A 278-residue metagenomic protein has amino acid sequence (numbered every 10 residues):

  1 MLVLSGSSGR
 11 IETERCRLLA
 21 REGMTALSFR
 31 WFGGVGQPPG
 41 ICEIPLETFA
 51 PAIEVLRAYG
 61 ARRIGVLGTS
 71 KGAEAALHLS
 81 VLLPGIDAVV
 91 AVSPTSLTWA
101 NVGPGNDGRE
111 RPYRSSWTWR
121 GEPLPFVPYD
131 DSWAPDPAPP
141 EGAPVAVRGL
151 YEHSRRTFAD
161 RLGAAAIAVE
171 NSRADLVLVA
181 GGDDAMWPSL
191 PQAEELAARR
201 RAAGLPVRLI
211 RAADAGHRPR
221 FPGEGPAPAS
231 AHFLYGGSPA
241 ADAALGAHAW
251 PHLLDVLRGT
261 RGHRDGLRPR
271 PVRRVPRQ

Functional and structural regions predicted by a protein language model:
M1-G6: Short beta-strand element of the alpha/beta-hydrolase
S7, T25, R30-V35, T95 (+1 more regions): Short beta-to-alpha linker loops that shape the active-site pocket of alpha/beta-hydrolase fold enzymes
G9-R10, E14, E54-P128, G149-D160: Primarily recognizes the serine-hydrolase "nucleophile elbow" in alpha/beta-hydrolase and SGNH/GDSL folds
I11-F29: Short amphipathic alpha-helix adjacent to the substrate-entry channel of hydrolases
A20-R21, A58, N171: Residues at the C-terminal ends
F32-G65: Catalytic nucleophile-loop/oxyanion-hole region of alpha/beta-hydrolase and closely related hydrolase-like folds
Y129-R218: Serine-hydrolase catalytic core
P191-E194, A203-R277: C-terminal catalytic histidine-bearing segment of alpha/beta-hydrolase fold enzymes
